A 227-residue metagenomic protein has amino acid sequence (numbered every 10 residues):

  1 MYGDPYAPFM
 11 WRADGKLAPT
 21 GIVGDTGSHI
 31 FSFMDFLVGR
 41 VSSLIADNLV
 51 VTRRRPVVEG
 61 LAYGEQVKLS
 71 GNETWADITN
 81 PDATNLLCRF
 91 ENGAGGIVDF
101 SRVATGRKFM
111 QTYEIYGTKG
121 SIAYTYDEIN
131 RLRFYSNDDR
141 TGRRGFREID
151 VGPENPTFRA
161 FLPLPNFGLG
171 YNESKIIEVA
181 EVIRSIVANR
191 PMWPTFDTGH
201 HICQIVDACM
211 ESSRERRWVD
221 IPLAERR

Functional and structural regions predicted by a protein language model:
M1-D77, L132, R216: Predominantly a Rossmann-like dinucleotide-binding segment in NAD(P)-dependent oxidoreductases
S28, D99-K108, F167: Glycine-rich phosphate/pyrophosphate-binding beta-alpha loops
S43, V51-N92, K119-P194, R227: C-terminal glycine/acidic-rich active-site capping loop/insertion
I78-N80, A94, R107-Q111: Glycine/proline-rich active-site loop of Rossmann-fold NAD(P)-dependent oxidoreductases
G170, S174-E178, V206-E215: Stable alpha-helical structural segments in soluble proteins, enriched in small hydrophobic residues
E211-R227: C-terminal capping/lid region of NAD(P)-dependent oxidoreductase domains
